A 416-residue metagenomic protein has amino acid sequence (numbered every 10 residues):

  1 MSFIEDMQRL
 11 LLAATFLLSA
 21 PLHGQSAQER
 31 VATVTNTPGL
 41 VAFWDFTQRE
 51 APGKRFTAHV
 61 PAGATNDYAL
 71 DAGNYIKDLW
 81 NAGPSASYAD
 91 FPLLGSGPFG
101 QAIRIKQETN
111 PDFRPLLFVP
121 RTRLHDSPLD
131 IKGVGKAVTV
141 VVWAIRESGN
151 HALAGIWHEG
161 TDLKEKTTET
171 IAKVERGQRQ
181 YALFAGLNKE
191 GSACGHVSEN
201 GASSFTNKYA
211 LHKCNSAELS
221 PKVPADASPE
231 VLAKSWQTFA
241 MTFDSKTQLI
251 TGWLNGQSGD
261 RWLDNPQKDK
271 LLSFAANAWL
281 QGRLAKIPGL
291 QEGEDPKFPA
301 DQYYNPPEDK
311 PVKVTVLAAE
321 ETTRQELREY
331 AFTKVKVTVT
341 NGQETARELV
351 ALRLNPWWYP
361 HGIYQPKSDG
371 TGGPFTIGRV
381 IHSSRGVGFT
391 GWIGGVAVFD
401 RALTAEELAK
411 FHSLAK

Functional and structural regions predicted by a protein language model:
R9-A20: Bacterial N-terminal signal peptides
G24-F118, V174, L263, Q267-T371 (+4 more regions): Extracytoplasmic low-complexity segments
W44-D45, V140-R146, F239-M241, I377 (+1 more regions): Short hydrophobic/aromatic patches on beta-strands that form ligand-binding or substrate-lining surfaces
T47-R49, V138, W143-G149, E159 (+2 more regions): Solvent-exposed strand-to-loop "edge" motifs in beta-rich extracellular domains
G149-H158, L249-I250: Beta-strand acidic-aromatic groove motif in beta-rich domains, primarily in extracellular
W157-K213, L271-A276: Glycan-recognition/cleft segments
G195-T238: Short, aromatic/His-centered strand-loop micro-motif at the edge of beta-sheets
S235-T251: Localized edge beta-strand/strand-to-loop motifs within extracellular or lumenal beta-rich domains
